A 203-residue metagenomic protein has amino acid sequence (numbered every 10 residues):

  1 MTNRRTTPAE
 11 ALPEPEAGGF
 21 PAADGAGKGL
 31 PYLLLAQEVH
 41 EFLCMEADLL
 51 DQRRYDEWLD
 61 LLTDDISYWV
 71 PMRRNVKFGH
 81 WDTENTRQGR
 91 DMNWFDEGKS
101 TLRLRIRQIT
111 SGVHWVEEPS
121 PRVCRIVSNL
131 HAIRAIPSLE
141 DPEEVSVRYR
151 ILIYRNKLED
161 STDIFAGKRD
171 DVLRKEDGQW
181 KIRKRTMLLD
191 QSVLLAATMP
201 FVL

Functional and structural regions predicted by a protein language model:
M1-T6, E140-R148, A166-T198: Short beta-strand edge/turn micro-motifs at domain boundaries
T2-D64, V76: Short, low-complexity N-terminal intrinsically disordered segments enriched in polar/charged residues
H40-E41, V123-R125, F165-A166: Short solvent-exposed loop/turn micro-motifs enriched in small/polar/acidic residues
D64-V147: A solvent-exposed, acidic/Ser-Thr-rich amphipathic alpha-helical stretch
R155: Catalytic core of tubulin tyrosine ligase-like
E159-T162: Short, solvent-exposed loop/turn segments at secondary-structure boundaries
P200-L203: Short hydrophobic/aromatic patches at helix-to-coil boundaries
